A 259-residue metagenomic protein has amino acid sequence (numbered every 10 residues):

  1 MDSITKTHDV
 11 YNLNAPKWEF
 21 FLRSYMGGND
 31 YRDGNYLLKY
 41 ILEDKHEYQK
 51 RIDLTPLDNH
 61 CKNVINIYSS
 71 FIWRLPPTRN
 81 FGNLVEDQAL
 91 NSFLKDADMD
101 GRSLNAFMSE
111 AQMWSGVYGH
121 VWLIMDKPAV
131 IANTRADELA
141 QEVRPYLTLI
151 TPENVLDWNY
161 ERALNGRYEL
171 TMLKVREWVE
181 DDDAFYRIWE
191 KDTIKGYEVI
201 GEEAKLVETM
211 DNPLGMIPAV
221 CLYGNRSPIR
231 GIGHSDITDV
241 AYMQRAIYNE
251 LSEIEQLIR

Functional and structural regions predicted by a protein language model:
M1-L147: Extended, helix-rich architectural segments
Y25-M26, R32, N80, M99 (+7 more regions): Intrinsically disordered, low-complexity segments enriched in small/polar residues
H46, T55, H60, V179 (+5 more regions): Intrinsically disordered, low-complexity regions of eukaryotic proteins
A89-D96, P145-A163, M216, C221-P228: Generic detector of solvent-exposed, compositionally biased contiguous segments
L104, S109-V207: Extended, Lys/Arg-enriched charged tracts that mediate electrostatic binding to polyanionic substrates
K205-R259: Extended, charged amphipathic alpha-helical segments
